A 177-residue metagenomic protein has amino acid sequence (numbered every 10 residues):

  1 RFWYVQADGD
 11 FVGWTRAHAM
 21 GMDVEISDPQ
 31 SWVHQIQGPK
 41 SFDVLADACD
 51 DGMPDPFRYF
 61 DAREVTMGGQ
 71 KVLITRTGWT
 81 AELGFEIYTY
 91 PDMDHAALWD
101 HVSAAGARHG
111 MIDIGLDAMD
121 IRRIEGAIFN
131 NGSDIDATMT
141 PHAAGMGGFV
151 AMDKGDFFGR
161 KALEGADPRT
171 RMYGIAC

Functional and structural regions predicted by a protein language model:
W3-C177: Conserved, structured C-terminal
